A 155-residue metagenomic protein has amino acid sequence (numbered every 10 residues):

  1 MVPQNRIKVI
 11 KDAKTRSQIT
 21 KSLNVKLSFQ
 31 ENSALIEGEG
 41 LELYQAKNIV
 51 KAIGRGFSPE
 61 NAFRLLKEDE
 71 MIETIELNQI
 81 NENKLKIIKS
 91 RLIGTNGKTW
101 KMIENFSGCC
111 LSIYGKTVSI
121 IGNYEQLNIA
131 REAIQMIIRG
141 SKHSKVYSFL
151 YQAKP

Functional and structural regions predicted by a protein language model:
M1-P155: Predominantly single-stranded RNA-binding modules in RNA-associated proteins
